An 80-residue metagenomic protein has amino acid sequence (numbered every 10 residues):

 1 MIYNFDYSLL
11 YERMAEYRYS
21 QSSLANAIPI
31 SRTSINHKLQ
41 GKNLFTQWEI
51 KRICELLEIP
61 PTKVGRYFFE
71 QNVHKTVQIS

Functional and structural regions predicted by a protein language model:
Y3, Y17-R18, K63-S80: Short, charged recognition helix plus adjacent turn of helix-turn-helix-like nucleic-acid-binding domains
Y7-A27: Short basic helix-loop element that most often maps to the first helix and adjoining turn of HTH DNA-binding modules
E12, H37, R66: DNA-binding alpha-helical recognition surfaces that contact promoter or target DNA
Y19, F45-W48: Residue-level signal for the short linker/turn that defines the boundary of a DNA-recognition helix
S23, S34, K63: Residues in the helix-turn-helix
I30-L44: Recognition helix of helix-turn-helix/homeodomain-like DNA-binding domains that insert into the DNA major groove
W48-K63: DNA major-groove recognition helix of helix-turn-helix/homeodomain DNA-binding modules
